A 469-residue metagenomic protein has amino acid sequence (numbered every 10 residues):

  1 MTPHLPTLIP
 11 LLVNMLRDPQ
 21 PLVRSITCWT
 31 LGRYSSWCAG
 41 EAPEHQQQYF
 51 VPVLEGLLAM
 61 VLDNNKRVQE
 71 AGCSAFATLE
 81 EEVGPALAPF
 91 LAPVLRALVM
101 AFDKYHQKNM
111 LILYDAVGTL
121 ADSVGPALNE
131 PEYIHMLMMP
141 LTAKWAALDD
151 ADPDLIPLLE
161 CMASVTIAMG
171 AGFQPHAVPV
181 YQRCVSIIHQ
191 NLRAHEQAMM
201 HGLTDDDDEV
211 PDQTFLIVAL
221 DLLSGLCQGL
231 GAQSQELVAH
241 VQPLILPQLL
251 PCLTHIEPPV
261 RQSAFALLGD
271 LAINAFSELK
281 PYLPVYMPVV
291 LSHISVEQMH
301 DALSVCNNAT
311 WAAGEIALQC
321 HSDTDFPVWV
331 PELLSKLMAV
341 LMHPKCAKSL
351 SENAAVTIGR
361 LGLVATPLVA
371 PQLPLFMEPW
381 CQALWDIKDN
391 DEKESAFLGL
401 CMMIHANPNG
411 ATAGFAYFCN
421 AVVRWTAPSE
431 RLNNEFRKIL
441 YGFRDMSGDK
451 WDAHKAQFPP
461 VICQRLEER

Functional and structural regions predicted by a protein language model:
M1-R469: Karyopherin-beta/Importin-beta family HEAT-repeat alpha-solenoid scaffold
